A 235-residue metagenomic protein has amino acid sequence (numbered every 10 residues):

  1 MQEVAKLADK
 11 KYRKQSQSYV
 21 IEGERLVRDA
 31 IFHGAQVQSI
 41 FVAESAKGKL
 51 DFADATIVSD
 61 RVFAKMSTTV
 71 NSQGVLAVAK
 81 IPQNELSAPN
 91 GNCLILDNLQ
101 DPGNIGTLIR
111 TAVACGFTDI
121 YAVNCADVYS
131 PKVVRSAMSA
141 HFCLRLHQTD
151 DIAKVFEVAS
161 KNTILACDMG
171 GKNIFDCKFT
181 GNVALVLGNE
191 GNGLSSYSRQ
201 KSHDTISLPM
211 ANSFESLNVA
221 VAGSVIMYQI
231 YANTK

Functional and structural regions predicted by a protein language model:
M1-S45, C125-A126: Boundary-proximal intrinsically disordered activation/regulatory segments immediately upstream of a helical core
G23, Q100-L108, L217-V221: Amphipathic alpha-helical repeat scaffolds
F32, L86-G170: RNA substrate-binding interface of SAM-dependent RNA methyltransferases
L50-R61, G91, F179-A184, H203-D204: Active-site regions of enzymes building and remodeling cell-envelope glycoconjugates
A55-Q83: Glycine/small-residue-rich loop that forms an oxyanion/phosphate-binding "nest" at active or ligand-binding sites
V58-S59, D97, V123-N124, R145 (+1 more regions): Short beta->alpha connector loops at strand-helix junctions that form conserved, small/polar/Pro-enriched
V113-C115, V128, V133-F142, S196-K235: Structured adenosyl-cofactor binding patch, chiefly the S-adenosyl-L-methionine
A166-F214: Active-site/ligand-binding-proximal alpha/beta "capping" segment
